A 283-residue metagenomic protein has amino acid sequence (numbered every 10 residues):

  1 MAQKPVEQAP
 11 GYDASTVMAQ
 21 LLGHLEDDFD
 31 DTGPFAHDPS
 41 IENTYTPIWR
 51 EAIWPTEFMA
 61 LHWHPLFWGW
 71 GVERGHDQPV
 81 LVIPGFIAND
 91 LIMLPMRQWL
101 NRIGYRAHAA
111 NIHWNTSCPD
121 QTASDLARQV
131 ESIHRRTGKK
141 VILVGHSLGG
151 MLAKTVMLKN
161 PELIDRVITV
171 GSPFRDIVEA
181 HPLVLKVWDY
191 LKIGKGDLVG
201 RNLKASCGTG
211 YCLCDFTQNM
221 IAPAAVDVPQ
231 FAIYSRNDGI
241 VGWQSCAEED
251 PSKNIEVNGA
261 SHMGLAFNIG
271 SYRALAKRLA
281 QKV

Functional and structural regions predicted by a protein language model:
M1-V80, M93, I103, R136: Flexible, membrane-associating and regulatory peripheral segments of lipid-active enzymes
A2, A225-V283: C-terminal catalytic-base region of ester-bond hydrolases, centering on the histidine of the charge-relay
W49-P55, P79-I87, V226-R236: Short, mixed-charge, low-aromatic patches
W68-V72, M157-L158, Q218-P223, W243-S245: Short, flexible, glycine/charge-rich loop motifs used to bind or transfer phosphoryl groups or to couple energy/partner
G71-E73, R97-Q98, R128, A247: Short, flexible segments with low predicted structural confidence
V72, R135, K159-E162, A222-A225 (+1 more regions): Structural motif
Q78-L91, P95, N101-N219: Serine-dependent carboxylesterase/thioesterase catalytic core of lipase-like alpha/beta-hydrolase/SGNH enzymes
A205-G239: The feature captures the conserved acid-bearing segment of alpha/beta-hydrolase catalytic domains
